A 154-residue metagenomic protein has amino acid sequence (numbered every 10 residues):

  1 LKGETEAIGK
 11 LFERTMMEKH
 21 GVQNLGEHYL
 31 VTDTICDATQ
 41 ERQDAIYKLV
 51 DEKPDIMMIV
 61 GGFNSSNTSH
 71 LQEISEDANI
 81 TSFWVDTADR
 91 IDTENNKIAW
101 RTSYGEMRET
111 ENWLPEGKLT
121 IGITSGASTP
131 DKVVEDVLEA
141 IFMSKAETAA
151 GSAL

Functional and structural regions predicted by a protein language model:
L1-N112, S144, T148-A150: Redox- and metal-dependent alpha/beta enzyme cores, enriched for Fe-S-associated oxidoreductases and cofactor-handling
V31, I121-I123: Extended hydrophobic secondary-structure segments that form protein cores and membrane-embedded regions
I56, K118-T120: Residues that mark the start of a beta-strand
V60-G62, I123-S128: Glycine-rich beta-strand-to-loop/alpha-helix junction loops that act as flexible
H70-L71, S128-S152: Extended, folded domain segments that form the structural surfaces/walls around functional sites
W113-G117: Short, glycine-/small-residue-rich phosphate/pyrophosphate-handling segment
